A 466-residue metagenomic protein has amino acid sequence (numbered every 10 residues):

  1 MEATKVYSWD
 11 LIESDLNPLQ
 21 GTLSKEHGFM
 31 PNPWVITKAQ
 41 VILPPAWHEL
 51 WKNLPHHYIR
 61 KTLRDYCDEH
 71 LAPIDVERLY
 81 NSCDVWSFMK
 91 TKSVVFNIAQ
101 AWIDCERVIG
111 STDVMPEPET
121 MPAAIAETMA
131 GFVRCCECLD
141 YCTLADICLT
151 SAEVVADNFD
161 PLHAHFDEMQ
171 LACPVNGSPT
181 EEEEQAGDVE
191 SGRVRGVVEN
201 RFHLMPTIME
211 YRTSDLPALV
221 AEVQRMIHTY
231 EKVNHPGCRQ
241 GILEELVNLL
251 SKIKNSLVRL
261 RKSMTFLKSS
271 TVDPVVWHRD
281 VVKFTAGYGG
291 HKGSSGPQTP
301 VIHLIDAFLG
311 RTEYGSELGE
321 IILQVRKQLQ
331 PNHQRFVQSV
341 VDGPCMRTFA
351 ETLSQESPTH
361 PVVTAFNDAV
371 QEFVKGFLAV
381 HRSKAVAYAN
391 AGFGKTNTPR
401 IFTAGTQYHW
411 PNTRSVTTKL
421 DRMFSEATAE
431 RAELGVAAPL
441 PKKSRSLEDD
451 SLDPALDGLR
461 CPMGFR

Functional and structural regions predicted by a protein language model:
M1-R466: Surface-exposed peri-terminal alpha-helical interaction modules
